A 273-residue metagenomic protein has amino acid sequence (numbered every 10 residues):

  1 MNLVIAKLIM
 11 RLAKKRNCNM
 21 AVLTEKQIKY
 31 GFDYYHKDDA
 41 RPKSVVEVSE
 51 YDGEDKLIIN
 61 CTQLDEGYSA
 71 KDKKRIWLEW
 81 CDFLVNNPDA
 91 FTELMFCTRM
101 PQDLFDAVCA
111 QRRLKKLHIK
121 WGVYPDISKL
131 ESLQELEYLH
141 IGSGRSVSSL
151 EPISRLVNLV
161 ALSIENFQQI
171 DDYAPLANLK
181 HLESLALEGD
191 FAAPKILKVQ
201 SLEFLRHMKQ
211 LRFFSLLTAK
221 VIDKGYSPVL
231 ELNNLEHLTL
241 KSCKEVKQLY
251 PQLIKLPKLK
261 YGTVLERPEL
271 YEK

Functional and structural regions predicted by a protein language model:
L3-K14: Intrinsically disordered, low-complexity segments enriched in serine/proline and basic residues
K14-K15, K115: Structured catalytic/translocation cores of nucleotide/phosphate-coupled proteins
V22, Q27-L104, A110-P125, E135-S148 (+4 more regions): Concave beta-strand-loop units of leucine-rich repeat
A107, K129-L130: Short, conserved acidic/polar surface loops in the N-terminal third of protein domains
